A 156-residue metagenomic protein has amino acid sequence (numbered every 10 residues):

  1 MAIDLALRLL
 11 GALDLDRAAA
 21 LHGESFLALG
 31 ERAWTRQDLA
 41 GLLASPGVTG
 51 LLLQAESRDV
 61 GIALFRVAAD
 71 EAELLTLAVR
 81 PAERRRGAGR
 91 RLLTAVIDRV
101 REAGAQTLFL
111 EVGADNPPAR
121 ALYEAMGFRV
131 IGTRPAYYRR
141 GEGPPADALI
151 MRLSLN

Functional and structural regions predicted by a protein language model:
A2-R84, R90-R99, A103, R152-N156: Acetyl-CoA-dependent GNAT
D14, N116, D147: Acidic active-site catalytic centers that drive phospho-/nucleotidyl reactions and related ester hydrolyses
R36, S57, A114, Y137-Y138: Conserved beta-strand edge residues that scaffold enzyme active sites
S45, A119, E142-G143: Short Asp/Glu-rich motifs
R80-T94, R101-A103, T107, G113-A121 (+2 more regions): Conserved glycine-rich acetyl-CoA-binding loop
F109-E111, E124, R129-L149: Conserved catalytic-core motifs of GNAT/GCN5-like acyltransferases
